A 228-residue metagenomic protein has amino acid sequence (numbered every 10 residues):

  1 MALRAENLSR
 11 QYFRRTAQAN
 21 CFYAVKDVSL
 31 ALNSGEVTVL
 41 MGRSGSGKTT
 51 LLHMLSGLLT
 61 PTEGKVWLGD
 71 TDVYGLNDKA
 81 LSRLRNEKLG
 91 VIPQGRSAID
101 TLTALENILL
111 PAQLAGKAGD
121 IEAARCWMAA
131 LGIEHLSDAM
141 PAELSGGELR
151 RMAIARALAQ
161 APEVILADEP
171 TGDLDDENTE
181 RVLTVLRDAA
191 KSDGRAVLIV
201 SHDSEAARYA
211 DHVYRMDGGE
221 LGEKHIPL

Functional and structural regions predicted by a protein language model:
S56: Helix-to-loop junction immediately C-terminal to a conserved catalytic motif
G64-D72: Conserved ABC transporter NBD signature motif
D72, G119-L136: Conserved ABC ATPase "signature" region
L102-L109: Short coil-to-helix segment of the ABC ATPase nucleotide-binding domain corresponding to the Q-loop/switch region
M140-L144, E148: Conserved ABC ATPase signature
A161: Conserved catalytic motifs of ABC-family nucleotide-binding domains
I165-D168: Catalytic Walker B motif of ABC-type/P-loop ATPase nucleotide-binding domains
